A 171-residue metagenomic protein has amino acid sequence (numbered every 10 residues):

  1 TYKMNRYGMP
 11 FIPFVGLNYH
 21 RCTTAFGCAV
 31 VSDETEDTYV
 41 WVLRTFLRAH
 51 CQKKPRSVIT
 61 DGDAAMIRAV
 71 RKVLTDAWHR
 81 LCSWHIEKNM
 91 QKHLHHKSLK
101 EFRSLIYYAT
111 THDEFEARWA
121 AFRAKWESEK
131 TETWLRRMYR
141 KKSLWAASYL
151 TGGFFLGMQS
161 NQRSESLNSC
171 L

Functional and structural regions predicted by a protein language model:
T1-A25, S32, E36, G152-S160: An active-site-proximal beta-strand-loop segment
R6, C28-C51: Active-site beta-loop-alpha junctions of metal-dependent nucleic acid enzymes, especially the RNase H-like/DDE
G8-I12, F26-V30, L43-R44, V70-V73 (+1 more regions): Short coil/turn segments at secondary-structure boundaries
L17-R21, W41-T45, S143-S148: Short amphipathic alpha-helical segments, especially helix-boundary/capping motifs
Q52-K54, I59-L171: Extended amphipathic alpha-helical interaction segments
